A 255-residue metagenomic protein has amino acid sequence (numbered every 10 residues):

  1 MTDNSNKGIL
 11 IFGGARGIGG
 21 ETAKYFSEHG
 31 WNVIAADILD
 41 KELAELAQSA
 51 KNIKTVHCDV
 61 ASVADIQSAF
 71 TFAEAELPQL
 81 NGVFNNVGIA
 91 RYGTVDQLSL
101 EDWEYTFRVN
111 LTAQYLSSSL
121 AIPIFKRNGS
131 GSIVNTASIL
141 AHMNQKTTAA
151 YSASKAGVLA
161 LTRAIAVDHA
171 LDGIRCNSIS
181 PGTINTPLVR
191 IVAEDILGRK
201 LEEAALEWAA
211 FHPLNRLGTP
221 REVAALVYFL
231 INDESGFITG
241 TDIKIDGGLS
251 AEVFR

Functional and structural regions predicted by a protein language model:
T2-I34: Canonical Rossmann dinucleotide-binding motif of NAD(H)/NADP(H)-dependent dehydrogenases/reductases, specifically
T94-V95, D102-F107, W208: Substrate-binding pocket helix/loop in short-chain dehydrogenase/reductase
D96, M143-A149, L171-D172, N215 (+2 more regions): Active-site loop immediately N-terminal to the catalytic Tyr-X3-Lys motif of short-chain dehydrogenase/reductase
S118, S154, T162: Active-site helix of classical SDR
P123, V167-L171, G236: Alpha-helical segment proximal to the catalytic Tyr-Lys
S138: Residue(s) in the substrate-gating loop at a strand-loop-helix junction that position the organic substrate next
M143, Y228, T239-R255: Short C-terminal tail/terminal secondary-structure segment of NAD(P)H-dependent dehydrogenase/reductase domains
